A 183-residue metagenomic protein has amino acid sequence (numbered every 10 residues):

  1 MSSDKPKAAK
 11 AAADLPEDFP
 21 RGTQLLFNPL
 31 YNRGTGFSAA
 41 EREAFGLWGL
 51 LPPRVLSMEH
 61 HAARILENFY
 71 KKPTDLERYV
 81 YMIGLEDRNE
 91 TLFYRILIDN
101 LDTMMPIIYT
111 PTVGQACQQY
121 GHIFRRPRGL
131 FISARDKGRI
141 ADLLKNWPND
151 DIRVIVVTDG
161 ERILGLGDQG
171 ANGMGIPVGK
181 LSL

Functional and structural regions predicted by a protein language model:
S3-L183: Metallocofactor- and cofactor-centric catalytic cores in central/energy metabolism, strongly enriched
